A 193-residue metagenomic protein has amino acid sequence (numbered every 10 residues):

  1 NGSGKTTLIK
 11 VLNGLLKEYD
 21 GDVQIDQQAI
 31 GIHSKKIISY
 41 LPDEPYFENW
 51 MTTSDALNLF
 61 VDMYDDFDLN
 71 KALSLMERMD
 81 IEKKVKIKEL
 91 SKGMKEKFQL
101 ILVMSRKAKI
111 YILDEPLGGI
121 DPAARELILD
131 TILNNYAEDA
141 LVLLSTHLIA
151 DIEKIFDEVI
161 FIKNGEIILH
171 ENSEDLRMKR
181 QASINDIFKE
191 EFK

Functional and structural regions predicted by a protein language model:
S3, P122-A124: Helix N-cap at the start of a conserved alpha-helix in ABC-type nucleotide-binding domains
N13: Helix-to-loop junction immediately C-terminal to a conserved catalytic motif
D20-S34: Conserved ABC transporter NBD signature motif
D43-Q99, R106: ABC-family P-loop ATPase nucleotide-binding domains
Y111-E115, I120: Catalytic Walker B motif of ABC-type/P-loop ATPase nucleotide-binding domains
R125-E138: Helical segment within the ABC ATPase nucleotide-binding domain
H170-E171: ABC ATPase "signature
